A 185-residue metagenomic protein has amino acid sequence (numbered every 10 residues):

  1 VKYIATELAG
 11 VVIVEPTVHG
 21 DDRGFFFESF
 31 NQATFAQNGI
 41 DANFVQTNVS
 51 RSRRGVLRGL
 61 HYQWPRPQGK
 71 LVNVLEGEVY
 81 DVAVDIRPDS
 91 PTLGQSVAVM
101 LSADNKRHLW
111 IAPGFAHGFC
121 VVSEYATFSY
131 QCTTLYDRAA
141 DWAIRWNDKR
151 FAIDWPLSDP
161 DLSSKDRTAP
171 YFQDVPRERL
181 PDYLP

Functional and structural regions predicted by a protein language model:
V1-N105, S123-Y125, C132-P185: Non-catalytic, conserved peripheral segments adjacent to functional cores
S102-F119: Conserved SET/PR-domain catalytic core that frames the SAM/AdoMet-binding pocket
